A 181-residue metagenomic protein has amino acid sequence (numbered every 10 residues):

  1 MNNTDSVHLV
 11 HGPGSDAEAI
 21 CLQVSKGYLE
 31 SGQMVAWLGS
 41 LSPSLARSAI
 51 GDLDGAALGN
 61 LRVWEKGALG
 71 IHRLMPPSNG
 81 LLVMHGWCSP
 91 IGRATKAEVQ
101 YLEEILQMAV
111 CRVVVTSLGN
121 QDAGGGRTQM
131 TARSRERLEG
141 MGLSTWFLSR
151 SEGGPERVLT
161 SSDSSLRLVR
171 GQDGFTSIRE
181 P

Functional and structural regions predicted by a protein language model:
N2-H72: Conserved P-loop
L22-K26, V99-Q107, R135: Short amphipathic alpha-helical segments and helix-helix/interface helices
E30-M34, G55-G59, I105-V114, E139-G142: Structural alpha-beta junctions
L41-S44, L69, C88-S89, G119-A123 (+1 more regions): Conserved nucleotide-binding/hydrolysis micro-motifs of P-loop NTPases
R47-A49, L74, R93-A94, G124-T128: Short, well-ordered secondary-structure micro-motifs
R62-V115: Phosphate-binding/switch loop-helix module in NTP-utilizing enzymes
M108-P181: Phosphate-binding/switch region of NTP-binding enzymes
